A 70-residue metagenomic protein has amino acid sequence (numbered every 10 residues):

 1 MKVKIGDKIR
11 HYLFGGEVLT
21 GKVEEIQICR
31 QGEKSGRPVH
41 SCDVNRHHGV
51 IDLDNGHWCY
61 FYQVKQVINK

Functional and structural regions predicted by a protein language model:
E17-Q27: Short beta-strand-centered aromatic/proline hotspots
Q27-R30, I68: A generic structural motif
C29-V44: Short, solvent-exposed secondary-structure boundary/capping segments
S41-K70: Intrinsically disordered, low-complexity, charged/polar segments
